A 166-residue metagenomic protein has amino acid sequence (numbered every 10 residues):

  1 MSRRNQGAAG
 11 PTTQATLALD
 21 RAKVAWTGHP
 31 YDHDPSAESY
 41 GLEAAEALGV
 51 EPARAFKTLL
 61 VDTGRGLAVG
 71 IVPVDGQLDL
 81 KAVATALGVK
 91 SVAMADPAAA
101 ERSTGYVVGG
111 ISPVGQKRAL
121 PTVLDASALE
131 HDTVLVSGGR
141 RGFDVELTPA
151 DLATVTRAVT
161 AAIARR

Functional and structural regions predicted by a protein language model:
M1-R166: Extended, low-hydrophobicity, polar/charged segments
